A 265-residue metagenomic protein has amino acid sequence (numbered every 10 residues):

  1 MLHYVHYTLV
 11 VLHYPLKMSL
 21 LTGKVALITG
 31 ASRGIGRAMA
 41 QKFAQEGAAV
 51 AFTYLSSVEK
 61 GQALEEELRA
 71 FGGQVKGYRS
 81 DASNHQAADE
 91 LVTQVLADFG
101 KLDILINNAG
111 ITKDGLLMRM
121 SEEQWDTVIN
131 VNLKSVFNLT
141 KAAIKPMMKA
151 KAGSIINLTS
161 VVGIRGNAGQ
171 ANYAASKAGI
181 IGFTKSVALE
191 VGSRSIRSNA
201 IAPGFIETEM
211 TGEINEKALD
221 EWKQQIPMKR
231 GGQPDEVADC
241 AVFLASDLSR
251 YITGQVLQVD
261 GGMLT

Functional and structural regions predicted by a protein language model:
V25, S32-R33: Conserved glycine-rich cofactor-binding loop
E46-A63: Conserved glycine-rich Rossmann-like NAD(P)H-binding loop of the short-chain dehydrogenase/reductase
L116-L117, S121-I129, T211, W222: Substrate-binding pocket helix/loop in short-chain dehydrogenase/reductase
T140, S176, T184: Active-site helix of classical SDR
K145, L189-S193, R250: Alpha-helical segment proximal to the catalytic Tyr-Lys
S160: Residue(s) in the substrate-gating loop at a strand-loop-helix junction that position the organic substrate next
I196, R230-V259, M263-L264: C-terminal substrate-recognition "lid" of short-chain dehydrogenase/reductases
